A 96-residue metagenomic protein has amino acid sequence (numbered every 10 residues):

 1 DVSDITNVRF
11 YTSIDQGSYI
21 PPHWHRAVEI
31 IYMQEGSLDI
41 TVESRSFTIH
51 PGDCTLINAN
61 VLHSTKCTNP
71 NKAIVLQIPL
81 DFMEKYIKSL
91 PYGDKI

Functional and structural regions predicted by a protein language model:
D1-H50, C54, K88-K95: Generic protein-terminus/edge-of-domain signal
D1-V8, L62-I96: A hydrophobic/aromatic-rich effector-binding and dimerization subdomain of bacterial HTH-type transcriptional regulators
E35-S37, S44, N60-L62, P70-N71: A generic structural motif
I49-L62, T68: Conserved metal-binding segment of the jelly-roll/cupin
